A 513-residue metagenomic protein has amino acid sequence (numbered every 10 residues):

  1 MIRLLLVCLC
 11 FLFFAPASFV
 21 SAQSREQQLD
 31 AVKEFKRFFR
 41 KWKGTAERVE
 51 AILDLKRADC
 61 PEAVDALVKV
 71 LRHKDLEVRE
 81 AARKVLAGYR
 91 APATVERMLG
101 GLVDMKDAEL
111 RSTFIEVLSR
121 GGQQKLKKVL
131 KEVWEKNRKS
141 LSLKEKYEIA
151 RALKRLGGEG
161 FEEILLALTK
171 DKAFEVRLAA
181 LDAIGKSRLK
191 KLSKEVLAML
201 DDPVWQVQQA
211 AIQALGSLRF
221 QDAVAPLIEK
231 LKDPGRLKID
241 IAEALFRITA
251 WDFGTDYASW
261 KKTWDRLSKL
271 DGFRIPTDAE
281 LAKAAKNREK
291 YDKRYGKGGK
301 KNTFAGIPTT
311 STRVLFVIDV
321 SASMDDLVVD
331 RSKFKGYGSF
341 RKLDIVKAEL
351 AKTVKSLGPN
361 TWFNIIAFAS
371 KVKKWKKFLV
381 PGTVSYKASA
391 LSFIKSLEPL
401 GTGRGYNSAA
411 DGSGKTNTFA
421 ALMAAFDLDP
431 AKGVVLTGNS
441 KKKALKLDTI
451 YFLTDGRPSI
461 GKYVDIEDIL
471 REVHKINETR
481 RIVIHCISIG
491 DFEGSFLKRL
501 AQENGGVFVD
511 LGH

Functional and structural regions predicted by a protein language model:
R25-F38, C60-R72, A91-D104, Q123-N137 (+4 more regions): Amphipathic alpha-helical scaffolding segments comprising HEAT/armadillo-like alpha-solenoid repeats
G44-A46, P61, L76-E80, P92 (+9 more regions): Alpha-helix N-cap/helix-start positions at coil->helix boundaries
A51, A82, F114, I149 (+3 more regions): Conserved hydrophobic register position within alpha-solenoid helical repeats
L53-K56, A87, S119, K154 (+4 more regions): Structural signature of alpha-helical solenoid repeat scaffolds
W264-K335, K373, K442: Acidic, polar low-complexity linker/tail segments
T312, S323-I365, L379-Y386, I466-E467: …and closely analogous acidic/polar surface helices at protein-protein or active-site interfaces in A-domain-like
D326-G336, F340, A369-A424, L428 (+3 more regions): Short, charged loop segments at secondary-structure junctions
T437-D448, T454-N504, V509-L511: VWA/integrin I-like adhesion module and closely mimicked acidic/polar interface patches used
